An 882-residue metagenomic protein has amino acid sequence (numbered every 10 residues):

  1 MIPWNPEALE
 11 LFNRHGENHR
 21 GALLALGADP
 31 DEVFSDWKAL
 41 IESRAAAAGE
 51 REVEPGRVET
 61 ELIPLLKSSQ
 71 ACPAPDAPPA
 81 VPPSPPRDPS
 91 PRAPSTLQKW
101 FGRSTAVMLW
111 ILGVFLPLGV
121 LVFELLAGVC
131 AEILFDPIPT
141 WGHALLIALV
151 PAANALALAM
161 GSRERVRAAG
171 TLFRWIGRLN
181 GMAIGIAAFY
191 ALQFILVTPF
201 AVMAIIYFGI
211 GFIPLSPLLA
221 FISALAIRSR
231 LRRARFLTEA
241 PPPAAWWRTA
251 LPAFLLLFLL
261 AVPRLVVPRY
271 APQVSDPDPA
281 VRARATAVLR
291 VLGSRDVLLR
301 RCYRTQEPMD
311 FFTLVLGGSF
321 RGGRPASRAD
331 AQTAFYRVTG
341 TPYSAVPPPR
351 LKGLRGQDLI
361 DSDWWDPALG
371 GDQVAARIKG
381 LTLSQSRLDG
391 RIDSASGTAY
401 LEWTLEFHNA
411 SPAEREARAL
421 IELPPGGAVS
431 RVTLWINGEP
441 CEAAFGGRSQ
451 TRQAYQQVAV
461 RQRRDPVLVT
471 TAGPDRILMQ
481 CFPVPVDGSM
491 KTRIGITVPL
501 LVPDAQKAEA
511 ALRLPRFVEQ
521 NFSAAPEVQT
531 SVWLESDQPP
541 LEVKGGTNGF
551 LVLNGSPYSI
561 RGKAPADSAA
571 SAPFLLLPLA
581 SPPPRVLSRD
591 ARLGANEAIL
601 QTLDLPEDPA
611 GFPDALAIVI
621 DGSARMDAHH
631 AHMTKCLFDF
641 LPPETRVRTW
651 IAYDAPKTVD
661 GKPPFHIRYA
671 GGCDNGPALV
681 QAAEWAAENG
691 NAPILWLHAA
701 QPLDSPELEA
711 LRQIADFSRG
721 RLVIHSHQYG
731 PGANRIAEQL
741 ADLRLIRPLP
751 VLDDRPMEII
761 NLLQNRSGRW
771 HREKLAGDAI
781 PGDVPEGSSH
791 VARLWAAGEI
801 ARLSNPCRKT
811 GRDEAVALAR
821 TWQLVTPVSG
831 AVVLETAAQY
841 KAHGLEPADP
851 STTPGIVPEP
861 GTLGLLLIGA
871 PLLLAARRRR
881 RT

Functional and structural regions predicted by a protein language model:
P83-M182: Membrane-anchoring hydrophobic segments
W175-R233: Membrane-embedded alpha-helical segments of integral membrane proteins
P241-R269: Internal/C-terminal transmembrane anchor helices
I392, E406-A413, I421-L423: Asparagine-centered strand-capping/turn motif at beta-strand->loop junctions
R431-G473, Q480-P485, K491, G495-L616 (+2 more regions): An acidic, Ser/Thr-enriched
P613-I651, I667-N675: …and closely analogous acidic/polar surface helices at protein-protein or active-site interfaces in A-domain-like
H632, H666-C673, P677, A700-N765 (+1 more regions): VWA/integrin I-like adhesion module and closely mimicked acidic/polar interface patches used
T862-R879: A cross-kingdom C-terminal cell-surface attachment/processing module
